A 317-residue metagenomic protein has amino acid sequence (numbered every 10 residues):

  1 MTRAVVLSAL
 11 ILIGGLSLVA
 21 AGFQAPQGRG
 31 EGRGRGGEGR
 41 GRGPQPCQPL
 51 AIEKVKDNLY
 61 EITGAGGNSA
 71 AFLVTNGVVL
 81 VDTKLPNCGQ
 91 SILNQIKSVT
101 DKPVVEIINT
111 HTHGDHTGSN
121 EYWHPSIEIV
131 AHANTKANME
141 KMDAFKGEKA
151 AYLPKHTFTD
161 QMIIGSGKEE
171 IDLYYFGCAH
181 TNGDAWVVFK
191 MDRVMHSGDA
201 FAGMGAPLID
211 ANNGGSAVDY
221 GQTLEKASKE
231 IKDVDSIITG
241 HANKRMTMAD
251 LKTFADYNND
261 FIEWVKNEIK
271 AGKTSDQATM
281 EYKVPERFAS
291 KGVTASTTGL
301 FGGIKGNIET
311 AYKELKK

Functional and structural regions predicted by a protein language model:
M1-I11: Bacterial N-terminal signal peptides that target proteins for export
I11-Q45, K229, N243-K317: Accessory terminal helices/loops
Q27, K54, N134-G177, T181-G183 (+2 more regions): Metallo-beta-lactamase
L50-Q95, A185-F189, R193-D199: Conserved beta-strand hairpin/beta-sheet module of binuclear metal-dependent hydrolase folds, prominently
I52, T75-V79, N87-V130: Active-site metal-binding motif and surrounding structural segment of the metallo-beta-lactamase
K56, S69, G89-L93, N120 (+8 more regions): Extracytoplasmic/secreted envelope proteins and their assembly/folding machinery, especially bacterial periplasmic
N58, F72, D82, I96 (+10 more regions): Divalent metal-coordination and catalytic microenvironments
G77-V79, L85-N87, I163, E170-D260 (+1 more regions): Metallo-beta-lactamase
